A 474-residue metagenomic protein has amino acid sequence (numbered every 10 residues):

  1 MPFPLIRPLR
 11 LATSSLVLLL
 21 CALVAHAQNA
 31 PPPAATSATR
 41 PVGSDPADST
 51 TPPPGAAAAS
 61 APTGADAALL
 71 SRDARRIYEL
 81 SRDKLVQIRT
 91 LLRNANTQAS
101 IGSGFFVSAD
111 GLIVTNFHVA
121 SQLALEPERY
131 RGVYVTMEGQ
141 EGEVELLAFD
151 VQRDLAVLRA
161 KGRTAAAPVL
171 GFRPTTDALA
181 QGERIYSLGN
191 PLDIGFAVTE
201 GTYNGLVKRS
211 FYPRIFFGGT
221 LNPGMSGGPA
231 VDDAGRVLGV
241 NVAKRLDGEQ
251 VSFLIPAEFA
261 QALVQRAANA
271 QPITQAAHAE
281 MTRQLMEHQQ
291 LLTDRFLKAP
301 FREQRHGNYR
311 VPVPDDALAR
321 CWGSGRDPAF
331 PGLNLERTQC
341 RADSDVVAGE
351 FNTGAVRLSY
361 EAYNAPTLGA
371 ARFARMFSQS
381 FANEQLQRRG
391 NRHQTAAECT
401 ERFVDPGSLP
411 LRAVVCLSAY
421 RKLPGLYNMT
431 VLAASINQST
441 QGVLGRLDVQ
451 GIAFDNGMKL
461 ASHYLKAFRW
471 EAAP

Functional and structural regions predicted by a protein language model:
A12-A22: Bacterial N-terminal signal peptides
P31-S103, A270-G325: N-terminal activation segment of mature serine protease catalytic domains
I77, L123-A124, E145-L147, K161-P191: Active-site substrate-binding loop(s) of clan PA
S81-T97, K161-G171, I194-Q271: Active-site region of chymotrypsin-like
I101, S108-R153: Catalytic-histidine neighborhood of serine endopeptidases, predominantly the chymotrypsin-like S1/PA family
Q261, Q271, A317-A319, S439-P474: Surface-exposed amphipathic alpha-helical segments
A319-A374: Secretory pathway targeting signatures of secreted, lumenal, and periplasmic proteins
R375-A434: Signature of long, low-cysteine stretches enriched in small and polar/charged residues
